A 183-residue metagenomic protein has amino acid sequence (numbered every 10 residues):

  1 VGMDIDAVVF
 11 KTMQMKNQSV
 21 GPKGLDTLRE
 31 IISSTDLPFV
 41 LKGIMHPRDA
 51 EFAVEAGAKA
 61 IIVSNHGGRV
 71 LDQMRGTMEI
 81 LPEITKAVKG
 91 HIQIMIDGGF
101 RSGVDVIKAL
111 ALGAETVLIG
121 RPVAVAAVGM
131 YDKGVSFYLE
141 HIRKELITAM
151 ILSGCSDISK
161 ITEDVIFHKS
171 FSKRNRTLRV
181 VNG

Functional and structural regions predicted by a protein language model:
V1-I96, S102-A126, I161, K169-R176: Alpha/beta enzyme core
G99-F100, G154: A short glycine-centered flexible hinge/capping loop motif at secondary-structure junctions
V123-A124, Y131-G183: C-terminal extensions of enzymes
